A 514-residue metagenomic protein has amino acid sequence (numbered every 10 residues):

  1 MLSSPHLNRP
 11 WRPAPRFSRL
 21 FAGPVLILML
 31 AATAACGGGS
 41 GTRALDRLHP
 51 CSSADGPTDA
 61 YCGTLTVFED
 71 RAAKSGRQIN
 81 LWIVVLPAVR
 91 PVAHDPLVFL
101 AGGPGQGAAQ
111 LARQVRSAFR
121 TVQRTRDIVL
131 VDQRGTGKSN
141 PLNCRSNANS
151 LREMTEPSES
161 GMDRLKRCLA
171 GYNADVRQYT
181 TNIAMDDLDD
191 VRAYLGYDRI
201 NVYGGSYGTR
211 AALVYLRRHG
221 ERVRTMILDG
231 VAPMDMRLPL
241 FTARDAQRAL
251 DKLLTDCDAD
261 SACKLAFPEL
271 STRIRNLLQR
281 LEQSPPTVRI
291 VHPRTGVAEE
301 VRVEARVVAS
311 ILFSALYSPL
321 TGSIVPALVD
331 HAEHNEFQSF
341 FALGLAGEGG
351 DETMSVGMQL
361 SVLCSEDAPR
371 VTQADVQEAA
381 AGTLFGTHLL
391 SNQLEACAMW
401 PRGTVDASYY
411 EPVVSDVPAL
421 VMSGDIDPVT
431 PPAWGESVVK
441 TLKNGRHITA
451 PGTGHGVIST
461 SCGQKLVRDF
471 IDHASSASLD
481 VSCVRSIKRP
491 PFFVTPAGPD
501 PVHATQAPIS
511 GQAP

Functional and structural regions predicted by a protein language model:
M1-S18: N-terminal secretory signal peptides that target proteins for export/translocation
S3, N8, I324, G347-E348 (+1 more regions): Intrinsic disorder and flexible/low-complexity segments
R16-L28: Sec-dependent N-terminal signal peptides
A32-A35: C-terminal motif of bacterial Sec signal peptides marking the signal peptidase cleavage site
G38-V307, S361-P514: Gly/Pro-rich cap/lid or specificity-loop segments adjacent to the active site
S284, P319, L328-Q338, L343 (+2 more regions): Short loop/turn hinge sites at secondary-structure boundaries
R302-V329: P-loop NTPase catalytic cores that bind/hydrolyze ATP
V329-D330, H334-T372: Long, low-complexity segments enriched in small/aliphatic residues
